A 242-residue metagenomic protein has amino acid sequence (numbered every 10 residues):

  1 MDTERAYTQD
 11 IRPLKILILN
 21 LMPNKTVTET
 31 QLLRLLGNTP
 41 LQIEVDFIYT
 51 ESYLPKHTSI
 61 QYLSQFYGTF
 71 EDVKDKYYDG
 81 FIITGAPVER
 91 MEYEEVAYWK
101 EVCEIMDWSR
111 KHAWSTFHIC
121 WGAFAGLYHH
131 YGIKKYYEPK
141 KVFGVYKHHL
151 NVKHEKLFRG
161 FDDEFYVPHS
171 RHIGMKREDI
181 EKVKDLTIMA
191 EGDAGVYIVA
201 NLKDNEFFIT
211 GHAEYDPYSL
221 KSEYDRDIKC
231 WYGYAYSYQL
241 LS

Functional and structural regions predicted by a protein language model:
M1-S52, Y67, E71-V73, Y77 (+2 more regions): Amide-donor transfer/coupling interface in amidating biosynthetic enzymes
T28-Q31, H57-I60, Y93-E94: Short, glycine/acidic-enriched capping/hinge loops at junctions between secondary-structure elements
E51-S64: N-terminal beta-loop-helix "entrance" segment that forms/cooperates in small-molecule cofactor or anionic ligand
Q61-S64, V96-K100, H169: Conserved phosphate-coordination/catalytic loops
Y78, I83-V152: Cysteine-nucleophile active-site neighborhood
